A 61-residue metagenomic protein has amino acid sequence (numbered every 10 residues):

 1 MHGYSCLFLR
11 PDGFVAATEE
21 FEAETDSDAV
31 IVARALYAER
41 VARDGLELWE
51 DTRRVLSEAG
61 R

Functional and structural regions predicted by a protein language model:
M1-A16: Short aromatic-glycine-(Arg/Gly/Cys) micro-motifs in beta-strand/loop hairpins
F8-P11, R34, D44: Non-catalytic interaction/Regulatory regions outside core domains
V15-E24: A short, exposed loop/beta-hairpin motif centered on an aromatic-Gly-Thr core
A16, I31, E58: Short acidic, gly/pro-rich beta-turn/loop elements at beta-sheet edges and active-site/ligand-binding grooves
E24-A42: A short, charged, amphipathic alpha-helix used as a generic interaction element across diverse proteins
A38-R61: Short, mixed-charge low-complexity intrinsically disordered segments
